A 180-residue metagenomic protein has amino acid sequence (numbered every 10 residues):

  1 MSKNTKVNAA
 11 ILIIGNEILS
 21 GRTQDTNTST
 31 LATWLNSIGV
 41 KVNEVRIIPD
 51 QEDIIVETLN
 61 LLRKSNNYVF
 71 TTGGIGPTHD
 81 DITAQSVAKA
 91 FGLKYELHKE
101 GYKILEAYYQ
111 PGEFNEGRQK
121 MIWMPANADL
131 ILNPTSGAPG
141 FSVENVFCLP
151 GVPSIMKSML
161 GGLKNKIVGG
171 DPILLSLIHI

Functional and structural regions predicted by a protein language model:
T5-A9: Extreme N-terminal starter segment of soluble prokaryotic enzymes
L12-I14, L19, Y68-G73, F147-C148: Short glycine-rich or small-residue beta-strand-to-loop segments that form or flank ligand, phosphate, metal/Fe-S
N16-E17, G74-P77, P153-I155: Short glycine-rich anion-binding loops that position phosphate/pyrophosphate groups of nucleotides and phosphorylated
I18-T28: Glycine- and acidic-residue-enriched helix-capping/strand-helix junction motifs
S29-I82, A88-K89: N-terminal small/polar loop signature for handling phosphorylated ligands or for N-terminal nucleophile
V45, G170-S176: Flexible, glycine/charged-enriched surface loops at secondary-structure junctions
I82-G170: Proline/glycine-rich low-complexity loops and linkers
I178-I180: Conserved small/polar residues in nucleotide/adenosyl-binding loops
